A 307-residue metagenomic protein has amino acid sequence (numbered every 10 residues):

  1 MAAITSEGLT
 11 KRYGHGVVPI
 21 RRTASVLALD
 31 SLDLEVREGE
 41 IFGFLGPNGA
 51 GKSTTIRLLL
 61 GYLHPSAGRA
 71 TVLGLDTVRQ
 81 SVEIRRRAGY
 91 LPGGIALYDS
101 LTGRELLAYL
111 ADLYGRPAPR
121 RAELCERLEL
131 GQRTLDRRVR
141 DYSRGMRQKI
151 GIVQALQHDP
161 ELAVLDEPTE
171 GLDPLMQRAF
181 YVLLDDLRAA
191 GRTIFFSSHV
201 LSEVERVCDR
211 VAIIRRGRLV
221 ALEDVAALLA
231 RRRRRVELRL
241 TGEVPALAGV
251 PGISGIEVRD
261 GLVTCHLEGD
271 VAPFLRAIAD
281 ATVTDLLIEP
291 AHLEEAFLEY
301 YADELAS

Functional and structural regions predicted by a protein language model:
A2-S6, K11-R215, A221: ABC transporter nucleotide-binding domains
T10, R104, L201, A226 (+3 more regions): Alpha-helix N-cap/helix-start and coil->helix boundary motif
R79, R116, S202, V220 (+3 more regions): Short alpha-helical
A111, G115, A246-P251, L275-A281: Alpha-helix C-terminal capping segments
F180-E268: ABC transporter nucleotide-binding domain
G269-S307: C-terminal coupling/interaction segments
